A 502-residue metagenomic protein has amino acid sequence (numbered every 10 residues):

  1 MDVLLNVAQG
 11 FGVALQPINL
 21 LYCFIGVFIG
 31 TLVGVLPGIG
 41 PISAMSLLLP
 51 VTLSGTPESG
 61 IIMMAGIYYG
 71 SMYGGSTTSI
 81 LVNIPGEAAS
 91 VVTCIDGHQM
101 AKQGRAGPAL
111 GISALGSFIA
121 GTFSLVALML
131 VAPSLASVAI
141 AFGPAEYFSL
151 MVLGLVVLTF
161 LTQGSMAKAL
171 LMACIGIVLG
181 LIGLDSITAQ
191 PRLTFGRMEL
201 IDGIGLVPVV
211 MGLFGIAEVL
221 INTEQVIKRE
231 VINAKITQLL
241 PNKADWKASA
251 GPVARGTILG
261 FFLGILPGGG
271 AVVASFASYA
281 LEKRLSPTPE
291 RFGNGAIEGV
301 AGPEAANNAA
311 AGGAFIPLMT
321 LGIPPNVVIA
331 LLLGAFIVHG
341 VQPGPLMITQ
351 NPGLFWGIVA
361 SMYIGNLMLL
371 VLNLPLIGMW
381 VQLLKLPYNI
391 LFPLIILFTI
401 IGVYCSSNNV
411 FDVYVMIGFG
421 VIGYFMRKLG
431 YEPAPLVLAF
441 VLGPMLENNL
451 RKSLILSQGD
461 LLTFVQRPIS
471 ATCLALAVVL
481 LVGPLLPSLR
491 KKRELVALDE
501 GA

Functional and structural regions predicted by a protein language model:
M1-G60, P133, I140, P191-A296 (+5 more regions): Helix-loop-helix hairpins and the membrane-proximal interhelical loops of multi-pass alpha-helical transport proteins
M1-M64, Q103-G111, S117, G121-A132 (+6 more regions): N-terminal alpha-helical transmembrane segments of multi-pass membrane transport and channel/translocase proteins
Y22, G26, G30, G34 (+33 more regions): Alpha-helical transmembrane segments in multi-pass membrane proteins
V27-P41, S71-N83, L158-Q163, I258-P267 (+3 more regions): Transmembrane alpha-helix interface/packing and boundary motifs in multi-pass membrane proteins, characterized by
V35-M45, S59, I80-T93, G143-Y147 (+4 more regions): Short, non-helical or kinked segments that cap or interrupt transmembrane helices
E58-I62, Q99-G116, P287-G299, A330 (+1 more regions): Membrane-interface alpha-helices at helix entry/exit sites of multi-pass transporters
L81-P108, S134, G143, A234-K235 (+2 more regions): Flexible loop linkers connecting adjacent transmembrane helices in multi-pass alpha-helical membrane transporters
G111-I227, V338-K492: Membrane-embedded alpha-helical modules
